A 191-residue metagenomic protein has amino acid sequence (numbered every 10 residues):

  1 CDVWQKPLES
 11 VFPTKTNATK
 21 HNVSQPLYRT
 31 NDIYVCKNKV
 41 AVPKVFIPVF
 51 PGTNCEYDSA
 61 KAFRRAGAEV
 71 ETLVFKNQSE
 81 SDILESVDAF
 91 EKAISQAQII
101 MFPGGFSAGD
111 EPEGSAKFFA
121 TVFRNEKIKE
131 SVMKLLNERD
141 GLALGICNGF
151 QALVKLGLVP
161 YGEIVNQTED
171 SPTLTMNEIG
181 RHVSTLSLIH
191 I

Functional and structural regions predicted by a protein language model:
C1-K44, G52, K61: Intein/HINT protein-splicing elements and their conserved insertion hotspots or analogous self-processing inserts
Y34-K37, F90-E91, V132-K134, L174-G180: A generic local secondary-structure boundary/capping motif
N54-Y57, S81: Short N-terminal binding/cap micro-motifs at the start of the first secondary-structure element
A62-L144, F150-I164, T168-E169: Flexible gly/pro-rich beta->alpha loop and the following alpha-helix that scaffold active-site loops
F119, I164-T185: Flexible, polar/acidic helix-loop-strand segments at domain edges
I189-I191: Conserved small/polar residues in nucleotide/adenosyl-binding loops
